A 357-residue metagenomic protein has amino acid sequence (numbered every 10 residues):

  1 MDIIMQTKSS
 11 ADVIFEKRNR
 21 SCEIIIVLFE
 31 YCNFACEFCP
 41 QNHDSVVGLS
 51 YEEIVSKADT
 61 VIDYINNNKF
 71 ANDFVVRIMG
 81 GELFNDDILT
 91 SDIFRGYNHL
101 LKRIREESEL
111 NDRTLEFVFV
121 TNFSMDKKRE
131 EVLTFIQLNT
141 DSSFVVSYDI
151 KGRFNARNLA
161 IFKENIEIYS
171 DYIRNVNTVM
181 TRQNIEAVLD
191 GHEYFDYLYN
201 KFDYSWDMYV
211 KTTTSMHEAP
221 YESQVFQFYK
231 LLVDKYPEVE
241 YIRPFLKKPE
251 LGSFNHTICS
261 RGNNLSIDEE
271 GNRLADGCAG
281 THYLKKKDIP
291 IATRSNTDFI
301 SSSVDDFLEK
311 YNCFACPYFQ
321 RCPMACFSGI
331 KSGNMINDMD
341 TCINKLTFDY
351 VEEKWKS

Functional and structural regions predicted by a protein language model:
M1-I26, H43, N67-F70: N-terminal [4Fe-4S]-dependent radical SAM core
F15-S56: Canonical Radical SAM [4Fe-4S] cluster-binding loop centered on the CxxxCxxC motif and its immediate flanking residues
I26-E30, P40-H43, G80, T121 (+3 more regions): Glycine-rich, histidine-containing beta strand-loop boundary motifs that form or position
V47-G48, S147-L274, T281-I289: Radical SAM enzyme [4Fe-4S]-AdoMet core and its adjacent flexible, acidic and glycine-rich loops/tails across
A58-I65, F70-M79, D86-T213: Radical SAM/AdoMet-radical enzyme domain recognition
T60-G81, M339-S357: Short Fe-S-cluster ligation motifs
Y241-F348: Accessory C-terminal segments flanking Radical SAM cores
